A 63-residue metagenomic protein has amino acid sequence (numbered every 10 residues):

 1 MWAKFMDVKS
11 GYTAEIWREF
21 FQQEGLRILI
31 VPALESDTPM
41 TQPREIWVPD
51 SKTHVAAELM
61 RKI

Functional and structural regions predicted by a protein language model:
M1-I63: Acidic/polar low-complexity segments and flexible, solvent-exposed patches
